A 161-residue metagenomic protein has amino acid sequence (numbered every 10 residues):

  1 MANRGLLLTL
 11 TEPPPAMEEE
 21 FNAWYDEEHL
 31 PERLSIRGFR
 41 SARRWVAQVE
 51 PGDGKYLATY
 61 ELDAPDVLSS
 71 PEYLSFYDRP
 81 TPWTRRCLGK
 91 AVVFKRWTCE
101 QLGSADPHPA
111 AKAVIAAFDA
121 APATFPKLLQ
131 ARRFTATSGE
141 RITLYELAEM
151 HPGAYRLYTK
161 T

Functional and structural regions predicted by a protein language model:
M1-T161: Macromolecular interaction modules
